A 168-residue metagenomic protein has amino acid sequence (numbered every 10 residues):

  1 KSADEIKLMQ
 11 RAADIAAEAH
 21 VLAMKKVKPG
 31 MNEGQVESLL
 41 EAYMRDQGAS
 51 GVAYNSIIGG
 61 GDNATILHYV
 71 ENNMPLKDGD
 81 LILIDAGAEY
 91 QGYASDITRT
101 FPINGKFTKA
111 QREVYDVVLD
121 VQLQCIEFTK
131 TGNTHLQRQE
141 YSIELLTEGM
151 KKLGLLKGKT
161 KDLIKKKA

Functional and structural regions predicted by a protein language model:
K1-A168: Active-site neighborhoods and metal-handling regions in enzymes and metal-associated proteins
